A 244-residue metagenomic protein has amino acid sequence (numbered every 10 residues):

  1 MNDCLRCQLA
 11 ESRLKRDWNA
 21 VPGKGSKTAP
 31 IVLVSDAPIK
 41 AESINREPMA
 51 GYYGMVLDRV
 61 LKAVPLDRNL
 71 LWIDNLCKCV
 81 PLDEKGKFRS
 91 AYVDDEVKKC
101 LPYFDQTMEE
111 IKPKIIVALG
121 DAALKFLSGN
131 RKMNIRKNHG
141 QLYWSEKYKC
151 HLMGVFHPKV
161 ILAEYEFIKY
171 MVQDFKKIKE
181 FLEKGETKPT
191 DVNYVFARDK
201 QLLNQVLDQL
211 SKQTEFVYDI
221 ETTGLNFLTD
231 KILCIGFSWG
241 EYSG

Functional and structural regions predicted by a protein language model:
M1-E186: A polyanion-binding, active-site-adjacent surface
A41-E42, R46-P48, Y52, L57 (+1 more regions): Conserved RNase H-like, two-metal-ion catalytic cores of nucleic-acid enzymes
